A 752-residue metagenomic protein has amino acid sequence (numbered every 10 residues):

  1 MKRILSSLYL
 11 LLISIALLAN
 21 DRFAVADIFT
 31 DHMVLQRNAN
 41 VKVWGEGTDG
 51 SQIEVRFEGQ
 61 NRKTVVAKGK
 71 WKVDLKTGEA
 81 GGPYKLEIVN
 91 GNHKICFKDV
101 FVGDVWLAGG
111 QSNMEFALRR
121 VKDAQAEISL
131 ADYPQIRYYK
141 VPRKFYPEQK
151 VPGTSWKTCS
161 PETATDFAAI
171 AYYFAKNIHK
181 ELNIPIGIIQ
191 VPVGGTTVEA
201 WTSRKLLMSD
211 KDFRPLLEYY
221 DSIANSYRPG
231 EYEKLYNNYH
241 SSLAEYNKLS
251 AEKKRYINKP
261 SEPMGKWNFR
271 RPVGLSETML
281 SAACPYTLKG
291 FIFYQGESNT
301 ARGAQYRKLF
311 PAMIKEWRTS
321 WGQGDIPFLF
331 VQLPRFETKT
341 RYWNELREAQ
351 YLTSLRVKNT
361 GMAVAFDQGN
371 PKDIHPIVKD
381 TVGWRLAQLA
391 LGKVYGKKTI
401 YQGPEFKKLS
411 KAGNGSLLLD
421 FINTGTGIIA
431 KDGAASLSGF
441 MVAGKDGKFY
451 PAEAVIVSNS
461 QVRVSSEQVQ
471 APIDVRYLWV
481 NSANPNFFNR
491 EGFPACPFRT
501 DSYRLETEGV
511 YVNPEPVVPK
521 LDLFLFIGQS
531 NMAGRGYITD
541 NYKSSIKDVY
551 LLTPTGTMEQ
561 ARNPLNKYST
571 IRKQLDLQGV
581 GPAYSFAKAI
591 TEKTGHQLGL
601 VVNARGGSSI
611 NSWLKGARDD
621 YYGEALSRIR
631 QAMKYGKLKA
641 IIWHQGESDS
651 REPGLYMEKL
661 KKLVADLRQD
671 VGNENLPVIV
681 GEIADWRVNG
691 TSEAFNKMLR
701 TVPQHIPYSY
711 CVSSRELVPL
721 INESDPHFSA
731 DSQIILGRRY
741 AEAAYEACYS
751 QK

Functional and structural regions predicted by a protein language model:
M1-D21: Bacterial Sec-dependent N-terminal signal peptides
N20-K752: Cell-envelope and extracellular/periplasmic
